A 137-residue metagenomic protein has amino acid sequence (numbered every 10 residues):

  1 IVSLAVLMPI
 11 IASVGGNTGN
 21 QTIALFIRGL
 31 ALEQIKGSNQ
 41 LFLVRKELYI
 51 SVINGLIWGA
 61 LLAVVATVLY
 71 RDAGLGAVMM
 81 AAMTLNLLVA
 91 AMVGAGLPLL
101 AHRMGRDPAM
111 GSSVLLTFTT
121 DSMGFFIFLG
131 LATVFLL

Functional and structural regions predicted by a protein language model:
I1-T84, L88-V89, G96-M110, V114-T119 (+1 more regions): Alpha-helical transmembrane segments and their membrane-interface boundaries that form or gate the permeation pathway
M123: Structured adenosyl-cofactor binding patch, chiefly the S-adenosyl-L-methionine
